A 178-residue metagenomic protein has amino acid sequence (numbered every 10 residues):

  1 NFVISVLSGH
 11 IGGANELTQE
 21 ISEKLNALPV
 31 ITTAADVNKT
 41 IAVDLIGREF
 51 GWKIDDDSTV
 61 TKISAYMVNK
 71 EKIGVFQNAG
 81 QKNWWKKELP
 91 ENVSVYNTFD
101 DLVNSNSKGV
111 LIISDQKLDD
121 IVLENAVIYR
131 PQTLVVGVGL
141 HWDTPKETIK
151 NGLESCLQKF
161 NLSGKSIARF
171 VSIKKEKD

Functional and structural regions predicted by a protein language model:
N1-S22, L28-P29, T33-L45, G51-K53 (+1 more regions): Conserved mixed alpha/beta catalytic, RNA-binding, or beta-rich assembly cores of soluble enzyme, regulatory
I46, I63-S64: Nucleotide/phosphate-binding catalytic cleft detector across ATP-hydrolyzing and phosphate-transferring enzymes
D55-K62, V68-N69: N-terminal regions of ATP-driven nucleic-acid and macromolecular assemblies, encompassing P-loop NTP-binding domains
